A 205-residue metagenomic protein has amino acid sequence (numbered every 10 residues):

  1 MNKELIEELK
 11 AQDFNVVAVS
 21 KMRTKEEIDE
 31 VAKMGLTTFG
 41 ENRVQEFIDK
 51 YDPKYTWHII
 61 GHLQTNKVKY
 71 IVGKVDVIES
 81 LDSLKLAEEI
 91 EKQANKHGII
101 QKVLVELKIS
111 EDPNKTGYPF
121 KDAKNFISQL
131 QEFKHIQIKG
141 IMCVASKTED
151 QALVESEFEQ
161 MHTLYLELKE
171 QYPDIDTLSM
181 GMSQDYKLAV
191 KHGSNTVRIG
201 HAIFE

Functional and structural regions predicted by a protein language model:
M1-Q184, V190-H192: Conserved alpha/beta-domain cores
Y165, I199-H201: C-terminal active-site rim and adjoining tail of enzyme catalytic domains
V190-K191, H201-E205: Expand to "…catalyze enediolate/carbanion chemistry for C-C bond making/breaking, isomerization, decarboxylation
T196: Conserved N-terminal glycine/acidic-rich loop preference
